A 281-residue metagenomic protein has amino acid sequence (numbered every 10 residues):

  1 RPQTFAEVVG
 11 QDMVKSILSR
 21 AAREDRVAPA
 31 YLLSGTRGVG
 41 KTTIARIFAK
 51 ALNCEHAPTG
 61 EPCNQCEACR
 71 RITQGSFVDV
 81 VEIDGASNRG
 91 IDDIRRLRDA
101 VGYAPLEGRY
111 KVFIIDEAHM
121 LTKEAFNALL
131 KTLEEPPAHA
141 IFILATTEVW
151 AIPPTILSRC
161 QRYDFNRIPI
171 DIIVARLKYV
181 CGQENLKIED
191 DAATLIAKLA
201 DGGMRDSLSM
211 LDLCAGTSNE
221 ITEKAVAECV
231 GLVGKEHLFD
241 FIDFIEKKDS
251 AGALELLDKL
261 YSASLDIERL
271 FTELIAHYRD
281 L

Functional and structural regions predicted by a protein language model:
R1-R162, I172: P-loop/Walker A NTP-binding region and its immediately flanking N-terminal helices in P-loop NTPase folds
R71-V78, R96, R109, Q161-L281: Extended, largely alpha-helical regulatory/partner-binding modules appended to the mid-to-C-terminal parts
